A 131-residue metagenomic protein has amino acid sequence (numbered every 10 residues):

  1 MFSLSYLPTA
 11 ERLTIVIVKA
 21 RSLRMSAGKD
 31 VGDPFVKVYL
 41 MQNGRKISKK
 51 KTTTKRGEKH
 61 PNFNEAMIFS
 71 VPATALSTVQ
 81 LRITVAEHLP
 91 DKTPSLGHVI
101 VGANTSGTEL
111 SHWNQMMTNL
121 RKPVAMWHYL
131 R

Functional and structural regions predicted by a protein language model:
M1-S3, R21, F35, S48-K59 (+2 more regions): C2 and C2-like phospholipid-binding beta-sandwich domains
A10-R12, V16-E58: Calcium-regulated, polybasic anionic-phospholipid
